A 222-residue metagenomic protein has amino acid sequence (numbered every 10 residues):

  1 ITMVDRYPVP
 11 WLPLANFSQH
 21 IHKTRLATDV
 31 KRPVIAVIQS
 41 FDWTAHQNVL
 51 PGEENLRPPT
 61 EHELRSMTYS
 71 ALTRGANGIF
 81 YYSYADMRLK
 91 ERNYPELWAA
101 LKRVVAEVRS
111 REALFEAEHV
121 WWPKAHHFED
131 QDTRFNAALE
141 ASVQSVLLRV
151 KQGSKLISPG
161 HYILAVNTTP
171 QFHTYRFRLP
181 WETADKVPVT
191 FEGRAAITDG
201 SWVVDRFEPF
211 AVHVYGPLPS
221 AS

Functional and structural regions predicted by a protein language model:
I1-A15, N77-A85: Aromatic- and acid-rich polysaccharide-binding/catalytic face of secreted or lumenal carbohydrate-active enzymes
T2, A36, A71, L101 (+1 more regions): Conserved, mostly hydrophobic/aromatic
T24-H62, D86: Active-site clefts of carbohydrate-active enzymes
G52, P58-A106: Aromatic/acidic polysaccharide-binding cleft in carbohydrate-active enzymes
A85-N136, Y215-P219: Aromatic-rich peripheral "rim/lid" segments of glycoside hydrolase catalytic domains that contact and position glycan
D130-E182, F210: Carbohydrate-binding surface patches
L179-R194: Solvent-exposed beta-hairpin/edge-strand motifs
T198-S222: C-terminal beta-strand-rich structural cap/linker in extracellular carbohydrate-active enzymes
